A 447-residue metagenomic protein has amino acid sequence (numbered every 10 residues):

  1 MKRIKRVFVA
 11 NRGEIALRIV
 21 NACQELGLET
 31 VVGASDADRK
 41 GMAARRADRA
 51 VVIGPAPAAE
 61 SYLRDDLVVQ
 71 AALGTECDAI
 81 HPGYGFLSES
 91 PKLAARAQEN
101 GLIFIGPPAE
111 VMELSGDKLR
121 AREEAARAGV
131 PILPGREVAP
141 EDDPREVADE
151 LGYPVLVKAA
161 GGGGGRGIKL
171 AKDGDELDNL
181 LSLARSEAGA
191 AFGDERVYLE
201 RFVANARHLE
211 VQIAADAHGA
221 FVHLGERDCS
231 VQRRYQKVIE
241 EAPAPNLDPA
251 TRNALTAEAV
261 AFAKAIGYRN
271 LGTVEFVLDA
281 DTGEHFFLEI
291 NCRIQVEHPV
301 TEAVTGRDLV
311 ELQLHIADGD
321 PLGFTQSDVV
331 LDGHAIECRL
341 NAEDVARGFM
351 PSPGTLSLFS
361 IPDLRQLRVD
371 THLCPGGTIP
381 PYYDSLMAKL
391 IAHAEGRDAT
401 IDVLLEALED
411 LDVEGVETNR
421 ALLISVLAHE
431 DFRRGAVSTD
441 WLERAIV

Functional and structural regions predicted by a protein language model:
M1-V274, L278-Q295: N-terminal beta-alpha lobe that positions the nucleotide/phosphoryl donor in ATP/NTP-coupled carboxylate activation
A259, P299-V447: Catalytic cores of soluble metabolic enzymes centered on carboxylation/carboxyl-transfer
